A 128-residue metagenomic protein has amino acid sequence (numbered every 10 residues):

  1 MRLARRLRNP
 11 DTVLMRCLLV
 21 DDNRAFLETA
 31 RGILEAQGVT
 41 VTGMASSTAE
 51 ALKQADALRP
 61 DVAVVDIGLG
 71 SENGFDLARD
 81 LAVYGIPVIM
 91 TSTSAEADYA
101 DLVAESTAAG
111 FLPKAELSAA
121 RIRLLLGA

Functional and structural regions predicted by a protein language model:
M1-R16, L117-A128: Non-catalytic signal-transmission and effector/linker regions of two-component phosphorelay proteins
R24-G43: Two-component/phosphorelay signaling modules centered on CheY-like receiver
M44-V62: Acidic, metal-coordinating helix/loop segments flanking the phosphotransfer/catalytic sites of two-component signaling
S47, N73-D76: Acidic catalytic/metal-coordinating carboxylates
D66: Active-site residues of response regulator receiver
G70: The feature encodes the CheY-like receiver
F75-I86: Short amphipathic alpha-helix used as the core "switch/output" element in two-component signaling
T91-S92: Hydrophobic/aromatic residues positioned on beta-strands within the core alpha/beta folds
